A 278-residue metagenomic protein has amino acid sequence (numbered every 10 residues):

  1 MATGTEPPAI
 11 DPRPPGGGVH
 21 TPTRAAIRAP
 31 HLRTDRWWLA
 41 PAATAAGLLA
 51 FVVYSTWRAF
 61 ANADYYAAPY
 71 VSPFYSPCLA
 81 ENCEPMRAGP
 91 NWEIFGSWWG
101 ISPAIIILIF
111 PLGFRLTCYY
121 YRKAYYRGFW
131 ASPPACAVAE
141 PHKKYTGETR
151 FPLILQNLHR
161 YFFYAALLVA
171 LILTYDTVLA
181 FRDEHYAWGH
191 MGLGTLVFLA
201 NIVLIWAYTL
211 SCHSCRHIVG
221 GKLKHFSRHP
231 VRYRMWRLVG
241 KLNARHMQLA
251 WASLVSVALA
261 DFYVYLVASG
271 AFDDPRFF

Functional and structural regions predicted by a protein language model:
A2-F278: Membrane-embedded alpha-helical bundles that constitute the cytochrome b-like, heme-associated redox core of multi-pass
